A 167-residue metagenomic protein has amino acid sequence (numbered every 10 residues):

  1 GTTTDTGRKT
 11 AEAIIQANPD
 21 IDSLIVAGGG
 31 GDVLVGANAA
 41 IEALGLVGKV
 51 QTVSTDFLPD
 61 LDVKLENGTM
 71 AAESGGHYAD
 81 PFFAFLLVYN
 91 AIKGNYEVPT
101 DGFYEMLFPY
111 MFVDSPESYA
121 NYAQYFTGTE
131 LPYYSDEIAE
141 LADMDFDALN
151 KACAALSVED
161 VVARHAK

Functional and structural regions predicted by a protein language model:
T2-V63, F85: Hydrophobic alpha-helical
R8-D22, L44-Q51, S74-Y78, E97-Y104 (+1 more regions): Short, Lys/Arg-enriched charge-dense amphipathic segments
Q16-A17, M70, A166: Extracytoplasmic/cell-surface-exposed regions of Actinobacterial cell-envelope-associated and secreted proteins
Q51-P116: Flexible loop/turn connectors
L87-K167: Hinge/cleft segment of the Venus flytrap/periplasmic-binding protein
